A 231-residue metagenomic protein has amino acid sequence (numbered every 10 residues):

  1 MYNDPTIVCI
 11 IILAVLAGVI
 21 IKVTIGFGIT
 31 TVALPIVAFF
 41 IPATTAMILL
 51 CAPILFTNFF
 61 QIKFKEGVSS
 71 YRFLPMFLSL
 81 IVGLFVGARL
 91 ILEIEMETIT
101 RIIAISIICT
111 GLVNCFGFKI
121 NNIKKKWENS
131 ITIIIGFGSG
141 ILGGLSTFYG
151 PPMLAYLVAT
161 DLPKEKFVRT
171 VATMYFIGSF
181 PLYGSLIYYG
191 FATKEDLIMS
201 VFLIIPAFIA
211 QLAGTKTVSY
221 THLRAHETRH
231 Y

Functional and structural regions predicted by a protein language model:
M1-N3, E93-T100, D196-I198: Interfacial loop-to-helix junctions that mark the boundaries of transmembrane helices in multi-pass membrane
I7-R72, I135, G140, F148-I204 (+2 more regions): Small-residue-rich hydrophobic segments that form or flank transmembrane alpha-helices in multi-pass membrane proteins
P42, E95, H222-L223: A helix-boundary/kink motif common to multi-pass secondary transporters, especially Major Facilitator Superfamily
N58-V68, I102-E128, L212-K216: Transmembrane helix exit motif
R72-S79, I103, W127-T132, A172: Cytoplasmic-side transmembrane-helix entry/capping segments in multi-pass membrane proteins
T221-H230: Conserved small/polar residues in nucleotide/adenosyl-binding loops
